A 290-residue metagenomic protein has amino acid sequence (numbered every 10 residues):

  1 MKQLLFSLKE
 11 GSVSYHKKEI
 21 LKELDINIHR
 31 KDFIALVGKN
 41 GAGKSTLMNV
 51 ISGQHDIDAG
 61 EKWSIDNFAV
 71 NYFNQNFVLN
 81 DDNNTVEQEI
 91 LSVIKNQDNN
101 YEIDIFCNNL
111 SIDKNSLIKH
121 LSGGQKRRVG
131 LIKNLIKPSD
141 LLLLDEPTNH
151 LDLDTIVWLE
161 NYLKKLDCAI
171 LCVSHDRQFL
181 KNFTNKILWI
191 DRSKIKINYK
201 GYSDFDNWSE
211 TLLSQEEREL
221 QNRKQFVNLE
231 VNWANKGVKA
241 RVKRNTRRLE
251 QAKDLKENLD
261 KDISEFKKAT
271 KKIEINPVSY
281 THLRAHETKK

Functional and structural regions predicted by a protein language model:
M1-L220, K272-R284: ABC ATP-binding cassette signature C-motif
G130, I136-K137, D254-K261: Short flexible/disordered coil segments
W208-R241, N245-L249, L255-D262, F266: Intracellular alpha-helical coupling/juxtamembrane segments of multi-pass membrane proteins
A285-K290: A short, hydrophobic C-terminal helix/tail in secreted or cell-surface proteins
